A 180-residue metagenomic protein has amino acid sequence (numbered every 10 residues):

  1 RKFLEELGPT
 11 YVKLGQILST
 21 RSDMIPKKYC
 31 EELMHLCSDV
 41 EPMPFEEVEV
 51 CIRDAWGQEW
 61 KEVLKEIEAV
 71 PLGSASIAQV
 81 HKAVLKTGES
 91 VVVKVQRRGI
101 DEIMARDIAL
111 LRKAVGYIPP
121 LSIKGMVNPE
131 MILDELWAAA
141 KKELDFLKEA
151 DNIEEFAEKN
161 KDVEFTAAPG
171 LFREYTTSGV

Functional and structural regions predicted by a protein language model:
R1-V180: Broad phosphate/nucleotide-binding scaffolds in NTP-utilizing and phosphate-metabolizing enzymes
